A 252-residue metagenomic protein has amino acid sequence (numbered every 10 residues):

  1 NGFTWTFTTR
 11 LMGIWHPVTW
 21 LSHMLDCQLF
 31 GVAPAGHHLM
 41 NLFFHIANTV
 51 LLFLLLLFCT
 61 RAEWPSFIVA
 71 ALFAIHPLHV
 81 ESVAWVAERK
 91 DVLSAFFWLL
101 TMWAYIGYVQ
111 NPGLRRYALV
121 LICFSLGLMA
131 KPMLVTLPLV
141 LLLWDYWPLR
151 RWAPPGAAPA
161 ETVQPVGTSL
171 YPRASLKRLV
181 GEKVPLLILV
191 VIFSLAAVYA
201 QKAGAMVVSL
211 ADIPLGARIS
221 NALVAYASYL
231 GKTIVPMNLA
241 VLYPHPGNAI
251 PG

Functional and structural regions predicted by a protein language model:
N1-G252: Polytopic membrane enzymes that build or remodel cell-surface glycoconjugates and lipids
